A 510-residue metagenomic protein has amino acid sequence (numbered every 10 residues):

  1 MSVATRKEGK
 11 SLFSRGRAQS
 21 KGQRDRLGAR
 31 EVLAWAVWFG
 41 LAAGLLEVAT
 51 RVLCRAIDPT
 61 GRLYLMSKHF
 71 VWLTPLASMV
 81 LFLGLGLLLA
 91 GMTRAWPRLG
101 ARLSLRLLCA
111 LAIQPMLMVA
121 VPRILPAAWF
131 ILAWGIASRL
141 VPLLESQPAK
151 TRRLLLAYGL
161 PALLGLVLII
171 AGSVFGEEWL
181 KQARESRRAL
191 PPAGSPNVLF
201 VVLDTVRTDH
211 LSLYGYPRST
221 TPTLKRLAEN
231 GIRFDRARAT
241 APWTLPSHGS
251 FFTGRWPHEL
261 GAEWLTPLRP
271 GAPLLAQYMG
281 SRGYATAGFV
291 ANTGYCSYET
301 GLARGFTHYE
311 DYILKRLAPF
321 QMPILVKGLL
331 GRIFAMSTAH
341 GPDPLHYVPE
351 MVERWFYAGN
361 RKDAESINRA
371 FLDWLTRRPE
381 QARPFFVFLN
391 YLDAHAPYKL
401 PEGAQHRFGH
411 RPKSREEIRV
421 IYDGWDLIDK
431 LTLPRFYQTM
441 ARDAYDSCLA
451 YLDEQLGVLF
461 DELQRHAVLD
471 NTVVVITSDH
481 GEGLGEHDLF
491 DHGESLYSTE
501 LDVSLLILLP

Functional and structural regions predicted by a protein language model:
V3, K10-P510: Catalytic domains that recognize anionic headgroups
